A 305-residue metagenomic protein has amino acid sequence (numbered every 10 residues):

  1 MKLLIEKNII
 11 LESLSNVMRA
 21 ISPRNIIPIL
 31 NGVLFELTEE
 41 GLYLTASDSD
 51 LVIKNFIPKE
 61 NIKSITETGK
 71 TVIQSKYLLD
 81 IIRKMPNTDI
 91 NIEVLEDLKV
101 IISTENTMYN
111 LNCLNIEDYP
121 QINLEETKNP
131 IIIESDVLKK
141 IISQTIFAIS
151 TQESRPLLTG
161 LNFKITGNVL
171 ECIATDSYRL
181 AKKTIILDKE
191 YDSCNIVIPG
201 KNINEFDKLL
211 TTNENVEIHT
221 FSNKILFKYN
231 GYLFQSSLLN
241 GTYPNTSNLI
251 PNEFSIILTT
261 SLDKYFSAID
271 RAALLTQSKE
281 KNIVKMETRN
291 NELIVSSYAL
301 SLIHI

Functional and structural regions predicted by a protein language model:
M1-I303: Structural preference for solvent-exposed beta-strand-turn elements and adjacent flexible terminal/loop segments within
